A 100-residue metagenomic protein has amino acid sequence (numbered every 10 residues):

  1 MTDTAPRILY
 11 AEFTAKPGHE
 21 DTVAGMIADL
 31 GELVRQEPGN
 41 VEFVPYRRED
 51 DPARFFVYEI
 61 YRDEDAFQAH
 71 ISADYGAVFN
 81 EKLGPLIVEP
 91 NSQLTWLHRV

Functional and structural regions predicted by a protein language model:
M1-P6, P45-A53, N80-V100: Glycine-rich beta-strand-turn "strand-cap" elements at beta-sheet edges
D3-R35: N-terminal first-folded block
R7-T14, E42-I71: Short, well-ordered beta-strand segments in beta-rich or mixed alpha/beta enzyme and ligand-binding folds
D29, L33-V41, I60-L94: An amphipathic, aromatic/His-enriched active-site/gating alpha helix that lines ligand/cofactor pockets
